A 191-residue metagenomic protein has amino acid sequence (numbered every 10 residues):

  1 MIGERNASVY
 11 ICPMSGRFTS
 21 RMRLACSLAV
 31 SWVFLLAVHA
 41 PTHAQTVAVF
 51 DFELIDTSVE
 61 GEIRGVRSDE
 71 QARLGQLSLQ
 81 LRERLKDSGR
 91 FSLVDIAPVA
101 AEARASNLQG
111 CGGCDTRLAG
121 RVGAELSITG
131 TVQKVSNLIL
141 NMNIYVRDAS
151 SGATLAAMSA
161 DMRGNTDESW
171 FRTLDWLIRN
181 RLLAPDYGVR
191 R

Functional and structural regions predicted by a protein language model:
M1-M22: N-terminal secretory signal peptides that target proteins for export/translocation
P13, S27, G112-D115: Secreted/luminal cysteine- and crosslink-motif detector
A25-A37: Bacterial N-terminal signal peptides
A37-Q45: Bacterial Sec-dependent signal peptides at the C-terminal "C-region" and cleavage site
A44-V59, L79, D87-S88, T116-R121 (+2 more regions): C-terminal/domain-edge helix-coil "capping" segments
E62-Q76: Glycine- and acidic-residue-enriched helix-capping/strand-helix junction motifs
K86-T129: Short, solvent-exposed, polar/charged sequence segments at loop or secondary-structure edges
